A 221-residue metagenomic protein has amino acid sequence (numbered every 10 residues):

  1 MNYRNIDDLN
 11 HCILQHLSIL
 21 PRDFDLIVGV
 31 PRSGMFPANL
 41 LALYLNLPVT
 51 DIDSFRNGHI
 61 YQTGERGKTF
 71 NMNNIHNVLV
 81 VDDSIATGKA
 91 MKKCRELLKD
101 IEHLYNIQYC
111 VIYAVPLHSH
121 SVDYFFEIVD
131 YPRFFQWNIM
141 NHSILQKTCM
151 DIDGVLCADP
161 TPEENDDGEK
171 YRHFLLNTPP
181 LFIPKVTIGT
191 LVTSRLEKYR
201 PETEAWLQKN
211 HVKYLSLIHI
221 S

Functional and structural regions predicted by a protein language model:
M1-I183, E197-K213: PRPP-associated nucleotide enzymes
V186-T187: Eukaryotic low-complexity, charged/proline-rich intrinsically disordered regions
T190-R195: Phosphate-binding beta-loop-alpha motif at adenosine-nucleotide cofactor sites
I218-I220: Conserved small/polar residues in nucleotide/adenosyl-binding loops
